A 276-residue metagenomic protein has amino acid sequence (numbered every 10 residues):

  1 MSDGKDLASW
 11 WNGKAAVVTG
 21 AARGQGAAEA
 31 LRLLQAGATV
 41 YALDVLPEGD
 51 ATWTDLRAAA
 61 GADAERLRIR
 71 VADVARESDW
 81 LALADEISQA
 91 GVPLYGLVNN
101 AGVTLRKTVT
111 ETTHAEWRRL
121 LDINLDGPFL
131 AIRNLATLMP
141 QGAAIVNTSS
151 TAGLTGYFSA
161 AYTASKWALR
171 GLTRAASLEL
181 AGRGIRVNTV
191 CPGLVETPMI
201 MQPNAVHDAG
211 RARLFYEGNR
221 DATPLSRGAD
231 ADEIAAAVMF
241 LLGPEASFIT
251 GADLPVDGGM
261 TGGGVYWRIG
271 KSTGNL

Functional and structural regions predicted by a protein language model:
S2-A8, M239, T250-L276: Short C-terminal tail/terminal secondary-structure segment of NAD(P)H-dependent dehydrogenase/reductase domains
D6-Y41: Canonical Rossmann dinucleotide-binding motif of NAD(H)/NADP(H)-dependent dehydrogenases/reductases, specifically
T108-V109, E116-L121, N219: Substrate-binding pocket helix/loop in short-chain dehydrogenase/reductase
I132, S165, T173: Active-site helix of classical SDR
T137, L178-G182, S247: Alpha-helical segment proximal to the catalytic Tyr-Lys
S150: Residue(s) in the substrate-gating loop at a strand-loop-helix junction that position the organic substrate next
T189, R211-I249, L254-G258: C-terminal helical subdomain
